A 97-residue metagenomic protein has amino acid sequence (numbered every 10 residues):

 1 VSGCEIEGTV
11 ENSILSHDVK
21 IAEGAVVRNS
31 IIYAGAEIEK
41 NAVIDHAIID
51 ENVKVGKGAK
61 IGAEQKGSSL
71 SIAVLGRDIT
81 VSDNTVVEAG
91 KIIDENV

Functional and structural regions predicted by a protein language model:
V1-V97: Left-handed beta-helix
